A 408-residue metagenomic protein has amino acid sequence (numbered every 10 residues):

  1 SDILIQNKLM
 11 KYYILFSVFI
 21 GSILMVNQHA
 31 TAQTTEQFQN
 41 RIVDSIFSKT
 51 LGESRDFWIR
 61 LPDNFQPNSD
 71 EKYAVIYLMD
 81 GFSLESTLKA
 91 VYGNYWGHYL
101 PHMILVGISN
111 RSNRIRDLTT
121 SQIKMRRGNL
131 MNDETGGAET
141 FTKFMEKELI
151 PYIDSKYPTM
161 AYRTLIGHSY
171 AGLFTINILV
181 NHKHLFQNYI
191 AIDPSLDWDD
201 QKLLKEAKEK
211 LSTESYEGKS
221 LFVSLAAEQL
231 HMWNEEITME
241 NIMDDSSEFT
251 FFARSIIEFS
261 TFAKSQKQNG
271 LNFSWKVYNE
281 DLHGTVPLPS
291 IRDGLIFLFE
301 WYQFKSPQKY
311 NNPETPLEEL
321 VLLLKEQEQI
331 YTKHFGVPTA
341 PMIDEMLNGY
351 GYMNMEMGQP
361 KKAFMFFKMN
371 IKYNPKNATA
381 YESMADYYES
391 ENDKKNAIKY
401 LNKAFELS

Functional and structural regions predicted by a protein language model:
A30-Y73: A domain-start/cap signature at the N-terminus of enzymes
Q66, T120-S169: Gly/Ser-rich "nucleophile elbow"/oxyanion-hole loop immediately N-terminal to the catalytic nucleophile in hydrolases
F82-T142: Active-site machinery of serine-nucleophile hydrolases
W198-G270: The feature captures the conserved acid-bearing segment of alpha/beta-hydrolase catalytic domains
Y352, D386-Y387: Residue-level recognition of tetratricopeptide repeat
